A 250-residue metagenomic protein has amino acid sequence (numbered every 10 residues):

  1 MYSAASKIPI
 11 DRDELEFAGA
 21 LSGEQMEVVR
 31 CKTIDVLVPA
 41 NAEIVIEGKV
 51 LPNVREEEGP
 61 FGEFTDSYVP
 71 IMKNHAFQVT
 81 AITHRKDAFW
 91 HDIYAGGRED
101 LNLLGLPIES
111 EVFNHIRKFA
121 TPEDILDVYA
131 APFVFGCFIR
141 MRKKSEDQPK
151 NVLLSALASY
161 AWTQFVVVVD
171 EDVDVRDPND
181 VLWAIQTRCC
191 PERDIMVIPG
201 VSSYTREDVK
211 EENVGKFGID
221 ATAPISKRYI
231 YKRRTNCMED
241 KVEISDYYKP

Functional and structural regions predicted by a protein language model:
M1-P250: Charged, compositionally biased interaction regions
